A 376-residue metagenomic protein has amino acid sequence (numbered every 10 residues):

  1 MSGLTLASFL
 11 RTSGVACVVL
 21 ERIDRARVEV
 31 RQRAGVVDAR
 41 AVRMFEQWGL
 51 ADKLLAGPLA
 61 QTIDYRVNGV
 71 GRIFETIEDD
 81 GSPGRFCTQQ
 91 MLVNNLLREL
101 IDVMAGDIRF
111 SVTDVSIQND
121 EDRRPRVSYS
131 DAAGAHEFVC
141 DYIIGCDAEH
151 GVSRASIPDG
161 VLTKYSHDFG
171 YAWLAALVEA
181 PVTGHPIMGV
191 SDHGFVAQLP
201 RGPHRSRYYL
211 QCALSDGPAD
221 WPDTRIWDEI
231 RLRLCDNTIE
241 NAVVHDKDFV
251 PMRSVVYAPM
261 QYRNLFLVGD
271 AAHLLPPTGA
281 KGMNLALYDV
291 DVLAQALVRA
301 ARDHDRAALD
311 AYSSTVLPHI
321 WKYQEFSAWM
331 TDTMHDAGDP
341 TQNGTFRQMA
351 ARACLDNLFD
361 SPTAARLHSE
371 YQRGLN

Functional and structural regions predicted by a protein language model:
M1-T12, A16, L20, L97 (+1 more regions): Conserved mid-domain beta->alpha element of the FAD-binding
G14, A105, C140-D141, R263: Short, well-ordered alpha-helix to beta-strand connector turns
A16-C17, A51, D107: Residue-level detector of anion-binding/catalytic polar loops
I23-R25: Residues in the short beta-alpha loop(s) of Rossmann-like NAD(P)-binding domains
E29-M104, Q118-E121, Q324-S327: Active-site-adjacent segment of FAD-dependent monooxygenases/related oxidoreductases
R98-E99, G106, V115, D122-E137 (+1 more regions): Conserved FAD-binding catalytic core of PHBH/FMO-like flavoproteins
F110-V112: Short loop/edge segments at beta-strand edges and connector loops that shape dinucleotide/nucleotide cofactor-binding
A280, Q295-N376: C-terminal helical "tail/cap" subdomain of flavin- and related membrane-associated enzymes
